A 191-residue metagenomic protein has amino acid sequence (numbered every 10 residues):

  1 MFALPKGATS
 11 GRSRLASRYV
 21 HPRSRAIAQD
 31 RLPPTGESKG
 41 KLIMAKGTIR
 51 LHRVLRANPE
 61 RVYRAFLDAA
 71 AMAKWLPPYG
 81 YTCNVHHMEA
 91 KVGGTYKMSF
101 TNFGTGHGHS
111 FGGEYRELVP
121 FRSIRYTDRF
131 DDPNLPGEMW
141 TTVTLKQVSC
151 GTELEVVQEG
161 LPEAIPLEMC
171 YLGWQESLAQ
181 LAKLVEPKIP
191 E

Functional and structural regions predicted by a protein language model:
M1-Y19: Basic, amphipathic "hinge/linker" alpha-helix immediately C-terminal to the N-terminal HTH DNA-binding motif
A3-G7, R125-Q175: Beta-strand/loop substructures that line and gate deep hydrophobic ligand-binding cavities in soluble
V20-K41, E153, G160-E191: A conserved amphipathic terminal alpha-helix motif
R23, V62, M72, Y96-M98 (+5 more regions): Hydrophobic pocket/interface hotspot
K39-T82: Hydrophobic ligand-binding cavity/cleft-lining segments
K46-H52, P59, C83, T95 (+4 more regions): Intrinsic-disorder/low-complexity, polar/charged segments enriched in Ser/Thr/Lys/Arg/Asp/Glu/Gln
R50-L51, A70-G108, E191: Short beta-edge strand/loop motif at the mouth of beta-sheet-based domains
R53, V85-M88, F111-E117, M139-K146: Hydrophobic/aromatic beta-strand elements that line small-molecule binding cavities or substrate pockets in beta-rich
